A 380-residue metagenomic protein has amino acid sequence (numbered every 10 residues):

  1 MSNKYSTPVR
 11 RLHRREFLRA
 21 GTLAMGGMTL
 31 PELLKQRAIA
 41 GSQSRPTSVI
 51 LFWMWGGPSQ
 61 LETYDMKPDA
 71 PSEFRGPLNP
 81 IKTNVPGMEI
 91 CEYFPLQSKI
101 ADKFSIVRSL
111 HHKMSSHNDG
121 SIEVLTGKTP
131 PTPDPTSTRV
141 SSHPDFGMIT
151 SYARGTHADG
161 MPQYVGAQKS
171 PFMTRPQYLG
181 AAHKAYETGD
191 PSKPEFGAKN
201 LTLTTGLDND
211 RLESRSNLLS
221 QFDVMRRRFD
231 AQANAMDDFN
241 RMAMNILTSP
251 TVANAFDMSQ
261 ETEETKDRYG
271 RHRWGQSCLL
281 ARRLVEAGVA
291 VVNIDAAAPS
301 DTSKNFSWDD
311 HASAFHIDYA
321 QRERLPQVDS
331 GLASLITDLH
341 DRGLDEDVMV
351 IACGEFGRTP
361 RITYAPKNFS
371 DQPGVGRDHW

Functional and structural regions predicted by a protein language model:
M1-W380: Ligand-binding pockets and gating/stacking loops
